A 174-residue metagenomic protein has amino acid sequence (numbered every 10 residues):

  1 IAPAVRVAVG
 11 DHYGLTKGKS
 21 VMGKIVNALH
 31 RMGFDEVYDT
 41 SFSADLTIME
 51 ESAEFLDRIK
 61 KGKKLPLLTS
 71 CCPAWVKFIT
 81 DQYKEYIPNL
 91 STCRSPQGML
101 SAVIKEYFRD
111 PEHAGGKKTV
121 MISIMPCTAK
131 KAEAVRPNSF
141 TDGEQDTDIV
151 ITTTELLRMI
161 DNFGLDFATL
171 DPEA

Functional and structural regions predicted by a protein language model:
I1-A174: Iron-sulfur-associated redox domains of electron-transfer enzymes in respiratory and anaerobic energy metabolism
